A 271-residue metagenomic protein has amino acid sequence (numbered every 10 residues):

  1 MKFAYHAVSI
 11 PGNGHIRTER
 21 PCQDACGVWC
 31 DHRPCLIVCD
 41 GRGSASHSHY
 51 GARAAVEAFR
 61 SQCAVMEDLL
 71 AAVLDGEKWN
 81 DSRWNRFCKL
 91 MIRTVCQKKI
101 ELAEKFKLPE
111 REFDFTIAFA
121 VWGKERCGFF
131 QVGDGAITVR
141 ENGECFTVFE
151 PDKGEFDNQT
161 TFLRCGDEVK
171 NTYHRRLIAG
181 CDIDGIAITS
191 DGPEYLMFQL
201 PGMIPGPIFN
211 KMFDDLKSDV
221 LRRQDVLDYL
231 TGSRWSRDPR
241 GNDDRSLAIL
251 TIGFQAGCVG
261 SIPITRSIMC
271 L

Functional and structural regions predicted by a protein language model:
M1-V65, G135, E168-V169, R175-R176 (+1 more regions): N-terminal entry segment of metal-dependent catalytic domains or homologous docking segments
Y5-R20, V95-P109, V139-C181, R222-R223 (+1 more regions): PP2C/PPM family metal-dependent serine/threonine protein phosphatase catalytic domain, recognizing the conserved
R20-W29, E110-K124, G128, K153-F198: Acidic loop->beta-strand submotif enriched in PP2C/PPM serine/threonine phosphatases
C30-H32, V121-R126, G133, R140-E144 (+1 more regions): Short acidic-glycine loop/turn motifs at beta-strand connectors
L36-D40, F130-V132, A187-T189: Short hydrophobic beta-strand that contains or immediately precedes a catalytic carboxylate
A58-K98, G206-L227: Helix-loop-helix
V73-T138, T172-G180, P239: Catalytic core of PPM/PP2C metal-dependent serine/threonine phosphatase domains
D167-L271: C-terminal catalytic subdomain
